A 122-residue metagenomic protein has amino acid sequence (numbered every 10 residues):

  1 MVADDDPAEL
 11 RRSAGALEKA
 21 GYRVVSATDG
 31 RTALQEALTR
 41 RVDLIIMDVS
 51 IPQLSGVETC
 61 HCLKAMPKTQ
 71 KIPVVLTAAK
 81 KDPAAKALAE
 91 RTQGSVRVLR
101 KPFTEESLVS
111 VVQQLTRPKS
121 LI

Functional and structural regions predicted by a protein language model:
D4, D48, A78: Active-site residues of response regulator receiver
L10, P52, Q70, D82: The feature encodes the CheY-like receiver
R11-K19: Charged docking surfaces used in two-component/phosphorelay signaling
G21-T28, E36: Short hydrophobic/Thr-rich beta-strand motif most characteristic of the beta2 strand and flanking loop of CheY-like
S26, I51-L54: Residue-level signal for the "D+5" position in two-component response regulator receiver
D29-T32, S55-H61: Acidic catalytic/metal-coordinating carboxylates
R40-I46, I51: Active-site beta3 strand of CheY-like receiver
E58, K80-R100, E106-S110: Alpha4 helix (beta4-alpha4-beta5 surface) of REC/receiver domains from two-component response regulators
